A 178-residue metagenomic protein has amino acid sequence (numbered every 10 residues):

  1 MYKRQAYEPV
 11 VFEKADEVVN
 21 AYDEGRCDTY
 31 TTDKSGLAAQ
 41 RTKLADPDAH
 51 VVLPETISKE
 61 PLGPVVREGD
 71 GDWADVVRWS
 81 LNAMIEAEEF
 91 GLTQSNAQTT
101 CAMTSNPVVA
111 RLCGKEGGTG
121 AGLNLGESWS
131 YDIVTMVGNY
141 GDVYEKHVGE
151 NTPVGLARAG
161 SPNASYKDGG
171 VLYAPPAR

Functional and structural regions predicted by a protein language model:
M1-Y2: Short, small-residue-biased leader/transition segments that mark boundaries at the very start of proteins
Q5-A6, S80: Mature, folded catalytic cores of secreted/periplasmic enzymes
A6-A15: Short beta-strand-to-loop elements that line the ligand-binding cleft of bilobed periplasmic-binding protein-like
V10, T29-T31, P64: Short hydrophobic alpha-helical runs that function as membrane-insertion/retention elements
A15-E17, S35-A39, S58-K59, D70-D72 (+1 more regions): Solvent-exposed loop/turn segments at secondary-structure junctions within structured extracellular/periplasmic domains
D16, A21-V52: A ligand-binding cleft/hinge motif common to bilobed small-molecule-binding domains
R41-L81, K167-Y173: Periplasmic-binding protein-like
R78-R178: N-terminal hydrophobic or amphipathic helices and topogenic motifs
